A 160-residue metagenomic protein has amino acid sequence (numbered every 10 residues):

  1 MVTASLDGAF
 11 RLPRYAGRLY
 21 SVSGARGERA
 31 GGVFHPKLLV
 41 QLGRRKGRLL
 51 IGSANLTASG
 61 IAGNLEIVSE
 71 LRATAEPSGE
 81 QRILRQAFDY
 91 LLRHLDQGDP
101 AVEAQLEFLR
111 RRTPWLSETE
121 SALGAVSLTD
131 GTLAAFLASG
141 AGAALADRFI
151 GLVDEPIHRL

Functional and structural regions predicted by a protein language model:
M1-R159: PLD/PLD-like phosphodiesterase catalytic module centered on the HKD motif
